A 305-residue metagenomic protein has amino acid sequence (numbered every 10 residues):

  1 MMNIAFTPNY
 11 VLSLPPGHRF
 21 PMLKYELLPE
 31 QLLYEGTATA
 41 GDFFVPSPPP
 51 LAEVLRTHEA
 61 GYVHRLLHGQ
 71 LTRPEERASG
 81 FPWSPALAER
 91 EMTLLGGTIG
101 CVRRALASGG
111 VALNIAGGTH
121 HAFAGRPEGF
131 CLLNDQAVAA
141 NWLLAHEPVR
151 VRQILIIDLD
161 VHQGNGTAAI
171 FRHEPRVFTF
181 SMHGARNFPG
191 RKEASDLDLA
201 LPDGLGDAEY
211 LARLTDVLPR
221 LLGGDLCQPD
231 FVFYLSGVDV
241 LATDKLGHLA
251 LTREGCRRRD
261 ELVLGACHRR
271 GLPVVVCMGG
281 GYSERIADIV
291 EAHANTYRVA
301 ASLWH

Functional and structural regions predicted by a protein language model:
M1-A139: Metal-dependent C-N hydrolase catalytic cores
L12-P15, F123, L241-D244, S283-A287: Short active-site-adjacent structural elements
P21, Y25, S47, S84-L87 (+8 more regions): Generic structural signal for well-ordered, non-membrane alpha-helical segments in soluble metabolic enzymes
E35-G41, L262-V274: A structural motif corresponding to the C-terminal end of an alpha-helix and its immediate exit/capping segment
R56-E59, T252-R253, R285-L303: Short, electropositive alpha-helical surface patch
I99, R103, L113-R269, A294-A301: Conserved alpha-helical scaffold segments that buttress catalytic/binding sites
L235-V238, M278-Y282: Glycine-rich beta-strand-to-loop/alpha-helix junction loops that act as flexible
P273-G280, I286: Short acidic/histidine-rich active-site segments
